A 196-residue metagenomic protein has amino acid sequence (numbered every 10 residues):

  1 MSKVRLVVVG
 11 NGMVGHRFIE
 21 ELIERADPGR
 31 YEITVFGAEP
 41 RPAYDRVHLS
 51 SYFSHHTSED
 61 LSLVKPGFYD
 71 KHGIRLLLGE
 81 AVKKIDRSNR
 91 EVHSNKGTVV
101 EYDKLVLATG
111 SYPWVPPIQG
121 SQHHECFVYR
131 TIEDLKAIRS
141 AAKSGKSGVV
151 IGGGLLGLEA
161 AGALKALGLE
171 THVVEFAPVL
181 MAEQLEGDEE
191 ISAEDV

Functional and structural regions predicted by a protein language model:
M1-V7, V64-V149, H172: FAD-binding core/adjacent interface of flavoenzyme oxidoreductases
S2-R75, A163-D188: Beta1-alpha1 glycine-rich phosphate/pyrophosphate-binding loop at the start of Rossmann-like nucleotide-binding domains
G10-M13, R130, I151-G154: Glycine-rich Rossmann-fold phosphate-binding loop(s) that bind the pyrophosphate of adenine dinucleotide cofactors
G15, G157-L158: N-terminal Rossmann-fold NAD(P) dinucleotide-binding loop
E20, K136, D195: Active-site phosphate/pyrophosphate- and oxyanion-stabilizing loops and adjacent acidic/basic residues in soluble
V128-T131, G157, E186: Short, conserved glycine- and acidic-residue-centered signature motifs in active-site or ligand-binding loops
E186-V196: Extracellular/periplasmic Venus flytrap/periplasmic-binding protein
